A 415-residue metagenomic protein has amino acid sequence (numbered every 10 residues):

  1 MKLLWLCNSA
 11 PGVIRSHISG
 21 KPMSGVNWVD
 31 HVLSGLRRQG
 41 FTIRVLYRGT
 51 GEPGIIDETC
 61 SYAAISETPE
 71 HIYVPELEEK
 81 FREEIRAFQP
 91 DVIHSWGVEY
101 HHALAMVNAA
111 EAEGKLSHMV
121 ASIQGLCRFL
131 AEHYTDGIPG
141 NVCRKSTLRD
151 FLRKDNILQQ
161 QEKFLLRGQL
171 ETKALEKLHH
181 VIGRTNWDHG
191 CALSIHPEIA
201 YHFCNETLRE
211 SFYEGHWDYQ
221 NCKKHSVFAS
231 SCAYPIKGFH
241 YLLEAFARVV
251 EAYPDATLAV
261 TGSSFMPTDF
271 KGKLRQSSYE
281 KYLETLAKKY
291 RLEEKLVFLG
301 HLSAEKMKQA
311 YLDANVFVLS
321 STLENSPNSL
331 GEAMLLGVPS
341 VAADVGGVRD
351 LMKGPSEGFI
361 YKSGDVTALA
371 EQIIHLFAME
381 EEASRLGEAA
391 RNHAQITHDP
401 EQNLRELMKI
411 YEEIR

Functional and structural regions predicted by a protein language model:
M1-E52, C60, G114: N-terminal subdomain of nucleotide-sugar transferases
L4, D218-K237, L243-R248, L258-T261: Conserved donor-binding/catalytic core segment of Leloir-type glycosyltransferases
H31, C127, C143-H180, G190 (+1 more regions): Membrane-proximal helix-turn-helix segments that form the acceptor-binding/catalytic region of lipid-linked
I85, Q309-A314: Short alpha-helical donor nucleotide-sugar binding micro-motif in glycosyltransferases
G272-H301: Nucleotide-activated donor-binding/catalytic signature segment of Leloir-type glycosyltransferases, i.e., the conserved
T322: Aromatic "clamp/platform" in nucleotide-sugar-dependent glycosyltransferases that forms part of the donor/acceptor
P339-A342: Short hydrophobic beta-strand element within catalytic cores of glycosyltransferases and related nucleotide-activated
G354-P355, F359-V366, H375-E380: Conserved acidic donor-binding segment of nucleotide-sugar-dependent glycosyltransferases
